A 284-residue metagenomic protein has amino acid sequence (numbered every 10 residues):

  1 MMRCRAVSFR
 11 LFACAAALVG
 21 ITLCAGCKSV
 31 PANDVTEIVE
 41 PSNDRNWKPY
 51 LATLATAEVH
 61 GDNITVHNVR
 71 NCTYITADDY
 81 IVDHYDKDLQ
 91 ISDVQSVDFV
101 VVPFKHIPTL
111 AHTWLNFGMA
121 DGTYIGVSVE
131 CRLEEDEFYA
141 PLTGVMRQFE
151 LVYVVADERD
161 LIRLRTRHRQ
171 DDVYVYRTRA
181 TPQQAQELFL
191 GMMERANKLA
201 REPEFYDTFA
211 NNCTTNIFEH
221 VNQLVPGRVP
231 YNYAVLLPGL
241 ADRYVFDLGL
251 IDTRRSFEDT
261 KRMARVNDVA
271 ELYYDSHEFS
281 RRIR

Functional and structural regions predicted by a protein language model:
M2-C14: Bacterial N-terminal signal peptides that target proteins for export
L23-G26: C-terminal motif of bacterial Sec signal peptides marking the signal peptidase cleavage site
K28-I38: Bacterial Sec signal peptide processing site at the extreme N-terminus
I38-A55: Alpha-helical transmembrane signal-anchor/signal-peptide segments
V59-N63, G118-G122, T181-A185: A short, structured loop/turn motif at beta-sheet edges
I64, V69, Y74-V173: Glycine-rich catalytic cores of cysteine/serine-nucleophile enzymes that process amide/ester linkages in cell-envelope
L151-A210, T215-N222: Soluble catalytic domains of enzymes that build or remodel membrane lipids, polysaccharides, and related
M193-R284: Activation targets extended, charge/polar-rich intrinsically disordered C-terminal tails
